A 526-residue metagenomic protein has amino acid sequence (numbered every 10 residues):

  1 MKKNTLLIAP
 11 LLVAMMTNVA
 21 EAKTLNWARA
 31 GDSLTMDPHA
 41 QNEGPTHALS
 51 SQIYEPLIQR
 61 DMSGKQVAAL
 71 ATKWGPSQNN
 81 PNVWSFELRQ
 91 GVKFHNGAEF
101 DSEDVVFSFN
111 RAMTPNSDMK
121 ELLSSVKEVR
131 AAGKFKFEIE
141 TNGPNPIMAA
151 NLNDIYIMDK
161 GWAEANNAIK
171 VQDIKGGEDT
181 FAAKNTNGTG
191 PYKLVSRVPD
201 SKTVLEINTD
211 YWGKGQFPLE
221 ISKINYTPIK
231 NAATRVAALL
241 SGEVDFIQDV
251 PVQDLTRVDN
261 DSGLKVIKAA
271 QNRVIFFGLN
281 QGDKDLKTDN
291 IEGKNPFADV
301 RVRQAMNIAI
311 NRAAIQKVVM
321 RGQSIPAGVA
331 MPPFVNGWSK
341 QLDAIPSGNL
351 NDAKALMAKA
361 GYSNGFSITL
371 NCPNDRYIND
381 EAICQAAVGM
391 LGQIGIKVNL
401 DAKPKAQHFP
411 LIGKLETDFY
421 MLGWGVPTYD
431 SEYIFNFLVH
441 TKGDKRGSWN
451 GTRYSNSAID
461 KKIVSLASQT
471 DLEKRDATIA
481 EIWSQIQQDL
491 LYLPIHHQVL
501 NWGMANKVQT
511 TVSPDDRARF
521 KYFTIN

Functional and structural regions predicted by a protein language model:
A28-N79, N110, N187-P191: N-terminal lobe/hinge region of extracytoplasmic solute-binding protein
Q41, N151, A270-L286, G293 (+3 more regions): Acidic-aromatic pocket-rim loops
E87, E121-V171: Surface-exposed binding/hinge segments that line and control ligand-binding clefts or catalytic entry sites
Y156-L219, N225, L350-N351, A355: Gly/Pro-rich hinge or "lid" segments in bacterial periplasmic/extracellular proteins
T180, D210-R257, V300, K397: Ligand-site clamp/hinge motif
Y192, I308, I325-K359, R376-D380: Structural transition elements
R301-Q304, I308, Q316, Q393-H408 (+2 more regions): Extracytoplasmic/peripheral linker and loop segments enriched in polar/acidic and small residues with frequent Thr/Pro
W502-N526: Long beta-strand-rich cores associated with HINT superfamily self-processing modules
